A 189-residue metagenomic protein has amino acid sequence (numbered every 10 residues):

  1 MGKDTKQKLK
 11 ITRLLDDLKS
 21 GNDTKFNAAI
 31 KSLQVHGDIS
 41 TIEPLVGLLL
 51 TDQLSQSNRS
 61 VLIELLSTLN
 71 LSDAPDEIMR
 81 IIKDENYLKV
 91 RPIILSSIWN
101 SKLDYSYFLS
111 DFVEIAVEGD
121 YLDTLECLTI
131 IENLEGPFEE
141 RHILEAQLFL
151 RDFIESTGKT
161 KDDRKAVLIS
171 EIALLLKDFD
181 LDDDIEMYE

Functional and structural regions predicted by a protein language model:
M1-T5, F26-G37, G47, S57-L71 (+4 more regions): Structural detector for internal amphipathic alpha-helices that build alpha-solenoid repeat scaffolds
G2-D17, H36-L50, L71-D84, L103-V117 (+2 more regions): Amphipathic alpha-helical scaffolding segments comprising HEAT/armadillo-like alpha-solenoid repeats
D16-A28: Short, low-complexity, intrinsically disordered N-terminal segments
G21-N22, Q53-S55, N86-Y87, G119-D120 (+1 more regions): Short inter-helical turns and helix N-cap capping residues of alpha-solenoid HEAT/ARM repeat scaffolds
L88, P92, S106, E118-L125 (+1 more regions): Short, amphipathic alpha-helical segments
S110-A116, D120-E132: A contiguous pocket-lining binding segment that forms or flanks enzyme active sites
L144-E189: Extended, low-complexity, acidic/polar intrinsically disordered regions that flank or interrupt HEAT/TOG/ARM solenoid
